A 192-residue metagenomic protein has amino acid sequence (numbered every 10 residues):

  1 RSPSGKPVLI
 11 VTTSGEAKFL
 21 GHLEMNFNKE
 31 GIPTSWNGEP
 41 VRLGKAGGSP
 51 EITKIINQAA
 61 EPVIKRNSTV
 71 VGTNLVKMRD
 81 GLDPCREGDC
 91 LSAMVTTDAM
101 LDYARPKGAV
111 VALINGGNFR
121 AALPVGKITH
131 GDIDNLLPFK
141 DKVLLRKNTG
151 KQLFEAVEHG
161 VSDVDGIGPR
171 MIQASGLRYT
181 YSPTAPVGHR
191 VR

Functional and structural regions predicted by a protein language model:
R1-E61: Functional cores that coordinate and move charged inorganic groups
S2-L9, F19-H22, I32-P33, M94-R192: Feature captures C-terminal
G15-K18, E30-I32, P40-G48, V70 (+5 more regions): Short, glycine-/Ser/Thr-/acidic-enriched flexible segments
N26-K29, L43-G44, Q58-R66, V70 (+2 more regions): Change "in soluble alpha/beta enzymes" to "in soluble alpha/beta proteins
K29, P40, K54-Q58, P62-K65 (+3 more regions): Acidic/His-rich, metal-assisted hydrolase cores and their charged scaffolds
S49-I56, A60, N67, V71 (+3 more regions): Generic structural signal for well-ordered, non-membrane alpha-helical segments in soluble metabolic enzymes
G81-C90, D141-L144: Second-shell loop/turn segments in exported
